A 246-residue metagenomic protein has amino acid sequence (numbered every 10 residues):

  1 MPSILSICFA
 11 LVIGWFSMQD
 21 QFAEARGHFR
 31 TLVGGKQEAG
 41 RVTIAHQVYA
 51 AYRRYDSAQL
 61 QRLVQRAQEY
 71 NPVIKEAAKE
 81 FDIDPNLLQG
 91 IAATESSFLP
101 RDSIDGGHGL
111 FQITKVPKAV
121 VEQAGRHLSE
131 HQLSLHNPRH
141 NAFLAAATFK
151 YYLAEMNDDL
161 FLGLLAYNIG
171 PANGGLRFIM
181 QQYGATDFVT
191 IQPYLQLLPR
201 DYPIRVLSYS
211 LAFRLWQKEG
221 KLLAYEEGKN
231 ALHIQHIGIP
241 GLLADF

Functional and structural regions predicted by a protein language model:
P2-S17: Hydrophobic membrane-insertion alpha-helices, especially the h-region of bacterial N-terminal signal peptides
D20-A45: Ser/Thr/Pro/Gly-rich low-complexity linker/stalk segments immediately outside membranes or between
E38-I234: Catalytic glycan-binding domains that act on GlcNAc-containing polysaccharides
A244-F246: Short, solvent-exposed mixed-charge patches
